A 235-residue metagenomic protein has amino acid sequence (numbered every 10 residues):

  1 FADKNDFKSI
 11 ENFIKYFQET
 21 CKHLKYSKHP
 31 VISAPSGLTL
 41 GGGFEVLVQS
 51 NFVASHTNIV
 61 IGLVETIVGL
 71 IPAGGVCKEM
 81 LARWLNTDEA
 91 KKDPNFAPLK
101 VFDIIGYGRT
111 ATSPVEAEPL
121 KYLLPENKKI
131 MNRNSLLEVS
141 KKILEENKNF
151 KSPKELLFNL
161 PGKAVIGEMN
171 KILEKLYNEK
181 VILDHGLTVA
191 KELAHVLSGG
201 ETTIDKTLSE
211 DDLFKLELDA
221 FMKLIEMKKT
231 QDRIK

Functional and structural regions predicted by a protein language model:
F1-D3: Catalytic donor nucleotide-activated moiety binding site of glycosyltransferases and closely related
N5-N12, S209, I225: Short, surface-exposed alpha-helical recognition segments that flank or form part of ligand/macromolecule-binding
F7-L156: Conserved catalytic cores of soluble enzyme domains, especially glycine-rich substrate-binding beta-alpha loops
L85-R109, S113, P119, P125 (+1 more regions): Intrinsically disordered, low-complexity segments enriched in small/flexible residues
